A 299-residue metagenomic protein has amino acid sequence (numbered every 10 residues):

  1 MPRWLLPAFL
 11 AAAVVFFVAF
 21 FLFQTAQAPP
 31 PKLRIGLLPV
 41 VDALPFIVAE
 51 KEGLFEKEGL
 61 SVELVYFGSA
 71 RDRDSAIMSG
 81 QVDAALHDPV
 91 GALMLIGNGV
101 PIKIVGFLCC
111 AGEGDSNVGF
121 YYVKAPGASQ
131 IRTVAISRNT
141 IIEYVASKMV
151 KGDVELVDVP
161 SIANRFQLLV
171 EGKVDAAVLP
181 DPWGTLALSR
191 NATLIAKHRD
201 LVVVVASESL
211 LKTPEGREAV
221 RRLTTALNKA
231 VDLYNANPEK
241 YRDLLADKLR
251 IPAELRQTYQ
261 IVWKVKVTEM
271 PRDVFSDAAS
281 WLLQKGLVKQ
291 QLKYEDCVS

Functional and structural regions predicted by a protein language model:
M1-E63, D273-S299: N-terminal hydrophobic or amphipathic helices and topogenic motifs
A28-D158, D175-V178, T193-H198: Short, glycine-/small- and polar/acidic-enriched structural segments that line small-molecule recognition paths
V40, F67-R71, L86, I136-I141 (+5 more regions): Soluble non-cytosolic domains of exported or imported proteins
L44-V48, G53, S75, S79 (+11 more regions): Solvent-exposed, polar/charged alpha-helical surfaces in well-ordered, non-transmembrane soluble domains, broadly
K57, G112-E113, I131, K264-D273 (+1 more regions): Short, solvent-exposed loop/beta-turn-alpha elements that line the ligand-binding surface or hinge of extracytoplasmic
V65-Y66, R71-R73, L93-M94, A111 (+5 more regions): Short secondary-structure capping/turn micro-motifs that flank functional sites
V90, V159-L245: Pocket-lining segment of extracytoplasmic ligand-binding domains
P214-K289: Secondary-structure end/capping motifs
